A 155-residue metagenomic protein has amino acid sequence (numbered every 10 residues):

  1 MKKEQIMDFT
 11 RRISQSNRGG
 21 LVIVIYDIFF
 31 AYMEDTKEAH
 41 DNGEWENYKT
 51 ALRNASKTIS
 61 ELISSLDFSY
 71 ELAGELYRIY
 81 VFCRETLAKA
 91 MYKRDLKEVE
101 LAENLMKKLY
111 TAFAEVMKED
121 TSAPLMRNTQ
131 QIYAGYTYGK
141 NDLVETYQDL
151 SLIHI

Functional and structural regions predicted by a protein language model:
M1-D67: N-terminal leader/targeting segments and the first structural element of proteins
K2-Q5, S122, D142-L143, Q148-S151: N-terminal targeting/disorder module
F29, S69-V81: Short, well-ordered alpha-helical segments that carry or flank key catalytic/ligand-binding motifs at enzyme/regulatory
M33-G43, L66, L87-R94, V116 (+1 more regions): Secondary-structure edge/capping motif, primarily at the C-terminal ends of alpha-helices and the immediately following
K49-R53, G74-R78, V99-N104: Short, charged, amphipathic alpha-helical segments
K89-Y133: A contiguous, mid-protein "functional segment" used to position or interact with cofactors/ions or partner subunits
T129-Y147: Intrinsically disordered, low-complexity terminal
I153-I155: Conserved small/polar residues in nucleotide/adenosyl-binding loops
